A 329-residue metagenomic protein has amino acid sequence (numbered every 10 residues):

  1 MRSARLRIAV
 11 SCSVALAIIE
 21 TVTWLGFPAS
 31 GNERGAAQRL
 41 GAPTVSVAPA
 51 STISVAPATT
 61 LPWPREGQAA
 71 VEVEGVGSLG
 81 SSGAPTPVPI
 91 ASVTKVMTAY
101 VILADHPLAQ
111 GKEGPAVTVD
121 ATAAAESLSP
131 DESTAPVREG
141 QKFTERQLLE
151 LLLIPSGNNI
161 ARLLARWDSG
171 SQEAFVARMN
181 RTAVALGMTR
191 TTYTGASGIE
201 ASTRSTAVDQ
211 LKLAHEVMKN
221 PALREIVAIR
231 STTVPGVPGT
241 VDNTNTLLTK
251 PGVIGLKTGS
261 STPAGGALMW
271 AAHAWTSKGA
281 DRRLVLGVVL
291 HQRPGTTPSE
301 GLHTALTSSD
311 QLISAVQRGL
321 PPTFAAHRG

Functional and structural regions predicted by a protein language model:
M1-G80, A84-Y100, D105-A109, S261-G329: Structured C-terminal helix/loop/strand segments within mature extracytoplasmic catalytic/sensor domains
G31-V208, H215-P221: Active-site-adjacent loops and short helices of periplasmic peptidoglycan-processing enzymes
S78-G80, G140, L247, L256 (+1 more regions): Local beta-strand/beta-hairpin segments that build beta-sheet-rich folds
S171-F175, A201-T206, M218, P235-G239 (+3 more regions): Short, contiguous, pocket-lining structural segments that sit at or immediately flank catalytic/ligand-binding sites
T189-Y193, P221-I226, G279-R282, P322-F324: Short, structured loop/turn "capping" segments at alpha-beta junctions
V208-H215, R224, W270, D310 (+1 more regions): Internal, well-ordered alpha-helical scaffold/interface segments that support domain packing or protein-protein contacts
E225, R230-N243: Extended amphipathic alpha-helical segments with heptad-repeat/coiled-coil character used for oligomerization, fusion
V241-G259: Active-site Gly/Thr loop motif
